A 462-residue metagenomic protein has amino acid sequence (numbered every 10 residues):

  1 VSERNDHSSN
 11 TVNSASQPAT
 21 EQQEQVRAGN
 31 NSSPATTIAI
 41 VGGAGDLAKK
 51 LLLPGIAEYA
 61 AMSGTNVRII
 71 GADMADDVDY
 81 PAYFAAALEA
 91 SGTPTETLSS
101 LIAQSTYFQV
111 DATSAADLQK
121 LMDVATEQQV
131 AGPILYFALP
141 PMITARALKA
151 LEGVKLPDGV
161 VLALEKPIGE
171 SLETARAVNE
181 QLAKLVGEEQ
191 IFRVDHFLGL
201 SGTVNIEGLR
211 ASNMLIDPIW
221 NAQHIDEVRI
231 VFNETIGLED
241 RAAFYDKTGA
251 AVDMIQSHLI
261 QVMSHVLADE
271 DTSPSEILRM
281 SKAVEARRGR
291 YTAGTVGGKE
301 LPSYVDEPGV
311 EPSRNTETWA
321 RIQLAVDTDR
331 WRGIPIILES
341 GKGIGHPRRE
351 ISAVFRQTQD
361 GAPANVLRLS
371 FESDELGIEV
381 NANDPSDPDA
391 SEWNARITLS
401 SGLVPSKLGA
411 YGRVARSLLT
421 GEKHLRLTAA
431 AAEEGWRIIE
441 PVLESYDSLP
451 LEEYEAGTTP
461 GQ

Functional and structural regions predicted by a protein language model:
S2-A163, I168-Q462: Secretory/organelle targeting and membrane-embedding segments
